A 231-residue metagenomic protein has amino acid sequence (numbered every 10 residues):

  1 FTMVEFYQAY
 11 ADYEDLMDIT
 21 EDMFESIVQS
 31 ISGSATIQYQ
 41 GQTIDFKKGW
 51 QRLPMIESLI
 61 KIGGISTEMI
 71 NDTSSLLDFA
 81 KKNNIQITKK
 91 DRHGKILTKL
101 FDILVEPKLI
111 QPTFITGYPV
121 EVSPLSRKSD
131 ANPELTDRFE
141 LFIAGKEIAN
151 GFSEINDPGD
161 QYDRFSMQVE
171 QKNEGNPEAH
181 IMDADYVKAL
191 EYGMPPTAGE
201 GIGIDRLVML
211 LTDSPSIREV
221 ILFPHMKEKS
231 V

Functional and structural regions predicted by a protein language model:
F1-Q8: Residues forming anionic-ligand binding surfaces in small-molecule and nucleic-acid pockets of primarily soluble enzymes
Q8-A11, P119-V122, D130-N132, K146-I148 (+4 more regions): Short, glycine-/Ser/Thr-/acidic-enriched flexible segments
A9-D12, Q29, G64, A144 (+4 more regions): Short, well-ordered loop/turn and helix-capping segments at boundaries between secondary-structure elements and domains
E14-V28: His/Asp/Glu-rich mid-to-C-terminal helical/loop segments that flank catalytic regions of hydrolases
L16-T20, H93, L97, Q161 (+2 more regions): Hydrophobic (often cysteine-bearing) scaffold residues that line and stabilize catalytic clefts of nucleotide/cofactor
M23, Q29-I148, M167-P195: Metal-assisted phosphate- and nucleotidyl-transfer catalytic regions
I115, G151, G203: Hydrophobic, well-ordered secondary-structure elements that form the walls of internal hydrophobic environments
P158-V231: Active-site pocket scaffolds in enzymes
